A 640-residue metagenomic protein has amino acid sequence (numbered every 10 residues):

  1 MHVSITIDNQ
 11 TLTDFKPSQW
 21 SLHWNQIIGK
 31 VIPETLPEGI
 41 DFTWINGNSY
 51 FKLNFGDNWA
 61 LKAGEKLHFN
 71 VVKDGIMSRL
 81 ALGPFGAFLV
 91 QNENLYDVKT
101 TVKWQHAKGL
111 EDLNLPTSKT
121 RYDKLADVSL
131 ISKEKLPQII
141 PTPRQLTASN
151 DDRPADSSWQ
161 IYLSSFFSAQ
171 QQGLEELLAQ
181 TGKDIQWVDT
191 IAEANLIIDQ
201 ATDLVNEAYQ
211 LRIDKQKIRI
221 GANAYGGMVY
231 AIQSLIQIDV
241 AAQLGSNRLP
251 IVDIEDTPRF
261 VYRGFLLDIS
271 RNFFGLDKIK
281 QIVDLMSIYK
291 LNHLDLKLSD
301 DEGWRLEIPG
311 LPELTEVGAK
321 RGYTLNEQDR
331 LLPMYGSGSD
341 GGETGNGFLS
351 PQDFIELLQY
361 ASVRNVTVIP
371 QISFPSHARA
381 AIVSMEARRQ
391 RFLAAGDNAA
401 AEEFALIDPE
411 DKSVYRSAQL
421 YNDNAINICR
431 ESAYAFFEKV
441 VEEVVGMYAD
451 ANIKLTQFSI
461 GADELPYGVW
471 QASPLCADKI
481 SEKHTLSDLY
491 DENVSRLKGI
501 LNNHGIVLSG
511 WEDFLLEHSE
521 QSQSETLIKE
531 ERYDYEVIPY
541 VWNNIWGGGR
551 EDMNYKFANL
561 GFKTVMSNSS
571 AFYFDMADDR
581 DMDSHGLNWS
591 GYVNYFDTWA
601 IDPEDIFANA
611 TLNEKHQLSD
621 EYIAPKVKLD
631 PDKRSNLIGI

Functional and structural regions predicted by a protein language model:
M1-S4, P17-S18: Short, solvent-exposed loop/turn segments enriched in Ser/Thr/Gly
I5-D14, I428-R430: Asparagine-centered strand-capping/turn motif at beta-strand->loop junctions
T13, W24-E38, A241-G245: Short aromatic-acidic-glycine turn motif
N54-A81: Low-complexity, intrinsically disordered segments enriched in Ser/Thr together with acidic residues
L80-P258, L508-E520: Acidic, contiguous N-terminal accessory segments
R212-N424, S432-Y434, V441-Q457: Feature activates predominantly on carbohydrate-active enzymes
V414-V537, N544-G549: Active-site neighborhood of glycoside hydrolase catalytic domains
V507-I640: Flexible, acidic glycine-rich loops studded with aromatic residues
